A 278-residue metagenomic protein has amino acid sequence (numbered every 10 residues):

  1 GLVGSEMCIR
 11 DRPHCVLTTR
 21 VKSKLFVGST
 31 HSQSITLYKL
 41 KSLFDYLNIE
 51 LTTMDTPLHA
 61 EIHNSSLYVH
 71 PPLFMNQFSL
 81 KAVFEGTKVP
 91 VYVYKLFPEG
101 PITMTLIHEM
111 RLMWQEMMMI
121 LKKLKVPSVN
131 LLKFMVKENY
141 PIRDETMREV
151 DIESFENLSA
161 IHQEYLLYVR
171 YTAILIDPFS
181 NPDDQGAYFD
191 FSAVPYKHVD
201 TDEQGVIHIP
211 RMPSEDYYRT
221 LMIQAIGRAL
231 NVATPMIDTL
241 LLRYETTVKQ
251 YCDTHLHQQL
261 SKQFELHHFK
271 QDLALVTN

Functional and structural regions predicted by a protein language model:
G1-G4, I9: Single conserved hydrophobic/aromatic residue that forms the stacking wall/gate of nucleotide- or nucleobase-binding
R12-E116, I120, L124, K270-V276: Substrate/ligand-engaging "lid" and interaction regions
D45, I49, K122, V126 (+2 more regions): Generic secondary-structure signature for well-ordered alpha-helical cores
P57, F134, L240: Residue-level "edge-of-site" marker
L67-P213, Y217: C-terminal substrate-binding/catalytic lobe of Rossmann-fold NAD(P)-dependent dehydrogenases
L167-N278: Long, positively charged, glycine-interspersed low-complexity recognition regions
